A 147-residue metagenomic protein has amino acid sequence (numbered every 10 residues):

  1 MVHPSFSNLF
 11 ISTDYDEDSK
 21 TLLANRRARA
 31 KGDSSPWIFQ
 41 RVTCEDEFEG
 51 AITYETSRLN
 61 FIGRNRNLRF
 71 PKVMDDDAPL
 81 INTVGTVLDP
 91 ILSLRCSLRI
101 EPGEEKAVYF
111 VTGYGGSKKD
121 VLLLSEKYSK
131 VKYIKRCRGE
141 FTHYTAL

Functional and structural regions predicted by a protein language model:
M1-D77, K119-L147: Polysaccharide-binding surfaces and accessory modules of carbohydrate-active proteins
T53, S93-L94, G103: Generic hydrophobic-segment detector
D77-P79, T83, A107: A near-ubiquitous, low-amplitude feature marking generic local secondary-structure context
N82-G85, R95-R99: Beta-strand-rich interaction surfaces with strong enrichment in secreted/lumenal proteins
D89-P90: A conserved hydrophobic secondary-structure block that centers on an alpha-helix together with its immediately flanking
L98-G116: Short Pro-Gly-centered flexible turn/kink motifs
